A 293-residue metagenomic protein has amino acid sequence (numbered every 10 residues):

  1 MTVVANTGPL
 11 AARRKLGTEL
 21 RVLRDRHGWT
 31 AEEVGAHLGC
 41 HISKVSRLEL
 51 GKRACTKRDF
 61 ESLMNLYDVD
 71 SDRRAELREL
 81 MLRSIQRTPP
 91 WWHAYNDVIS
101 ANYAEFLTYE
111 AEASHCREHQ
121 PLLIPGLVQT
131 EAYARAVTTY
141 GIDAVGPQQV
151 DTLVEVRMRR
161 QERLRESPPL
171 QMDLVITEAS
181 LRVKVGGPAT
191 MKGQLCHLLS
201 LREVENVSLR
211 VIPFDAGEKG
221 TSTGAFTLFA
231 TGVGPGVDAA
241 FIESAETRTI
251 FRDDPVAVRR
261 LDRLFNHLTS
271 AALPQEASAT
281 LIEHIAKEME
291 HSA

Functional and structural regions predicted by a protein language model:
T2-T18, R26, E32-A36, L50 (+4 more regions): Interdomain hinge/linker segments and adjacent boundary elements that couple functional modules
W29, C40-H41: The short coil/loop that forms the "turn" connecting the two helices of the helix-turn-helix
P168, V175, V185-A293: C-terminal regulatory/effector modules of DNA-binding transcriptional regulators
